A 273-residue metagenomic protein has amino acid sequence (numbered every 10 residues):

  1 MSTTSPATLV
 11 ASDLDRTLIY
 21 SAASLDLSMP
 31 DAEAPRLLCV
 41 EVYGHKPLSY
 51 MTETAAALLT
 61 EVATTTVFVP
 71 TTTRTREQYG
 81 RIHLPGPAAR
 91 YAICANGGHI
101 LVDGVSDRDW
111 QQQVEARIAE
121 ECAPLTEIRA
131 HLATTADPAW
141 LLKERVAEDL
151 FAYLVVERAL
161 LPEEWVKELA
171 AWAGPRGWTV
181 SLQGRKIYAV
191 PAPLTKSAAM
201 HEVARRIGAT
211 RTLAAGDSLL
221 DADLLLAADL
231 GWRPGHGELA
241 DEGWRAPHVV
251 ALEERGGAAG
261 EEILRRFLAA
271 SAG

Functional and structural regions predicted by a protein language model:
S2-P70, G80: Active-site neighborhood of HAD-like aspartate-dependent phosphohydrolases
A7, T65-T66, A89, N96 (+3 more regions): Short, well-ordered alpha-helix to beta-strand connector turns
S21-A22, Y79-I82, D103-G104, D223-L224 (+1 more regions): Short glycine-/acidic-enriched loop or helix-start segments at secondary-structure transitions that form or flank
D26, A189-V190, S197-G273: Mg2+-dependent phosphoryl-transfer enzymes with acidic/Ser/Thr/Gly-rich catalytic loops
D26-P30, G86-A88, G231: Glycine-rich, phosphate-binding/catalytic loops in enzymes
K46-E53, V190-L194, E254: Conserved phosphate-coordination/catalytic loops
P47-T134: Active-site phosphate-binding/coordination module
R129-A214, S218-A227: Conserved acidic, metal-coordinating active-site core of Asp-based, Mg2+-dependent phosphoryl-transfer enzymes
